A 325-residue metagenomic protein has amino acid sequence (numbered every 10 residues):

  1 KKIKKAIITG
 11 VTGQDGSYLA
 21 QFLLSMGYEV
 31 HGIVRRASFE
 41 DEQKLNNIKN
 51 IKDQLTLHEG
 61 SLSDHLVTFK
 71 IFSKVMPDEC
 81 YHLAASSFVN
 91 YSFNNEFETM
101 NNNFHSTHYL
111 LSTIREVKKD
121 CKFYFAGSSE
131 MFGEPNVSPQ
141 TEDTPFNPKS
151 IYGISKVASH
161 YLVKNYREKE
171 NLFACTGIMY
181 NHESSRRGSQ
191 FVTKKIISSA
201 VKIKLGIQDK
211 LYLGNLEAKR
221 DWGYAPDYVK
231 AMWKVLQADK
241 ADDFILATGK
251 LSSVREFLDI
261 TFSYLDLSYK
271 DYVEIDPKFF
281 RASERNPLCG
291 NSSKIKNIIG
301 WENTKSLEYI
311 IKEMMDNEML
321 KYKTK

Functional and structural regions predicted by a protein language model:
K1-H182, P226, L236, W301 (+3 more regions): N-terminal Rossmann-like NAD(P)+-binding domain of SDR-like oxidoreductases, especially those catalyzing
L19, L23-Y28, G32-I33, G60 (+3 more regions): C-terminal substrate-binding subdomain of Rossmann-fold SDR/epimerase-dehydratase oxidoreductases
